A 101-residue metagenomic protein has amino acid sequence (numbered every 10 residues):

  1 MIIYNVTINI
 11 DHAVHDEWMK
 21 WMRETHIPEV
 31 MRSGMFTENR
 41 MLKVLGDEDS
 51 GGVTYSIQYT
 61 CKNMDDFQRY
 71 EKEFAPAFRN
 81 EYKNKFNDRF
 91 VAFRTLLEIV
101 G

Functional and structural regions predicted by a protein language model:
I2-N9, S56: Active-site-flanking beta-strand signature of metal-NTP-handling nucleotidyl enzymes and homologous cyclase-like
T7-I10, R23-E29, T60-D66: A generic short-segment signal for beta-strand/edge and adjacent turn/coil regions
I8-A13, G51: N-terminal short leaders/motifs
D11-A13, V44, K62-M64, I99: Short coil/turn motifs at secondary-structure junctions
V14-R40, A77-E81: Short amphipathic alpha-helical segments
E29-S56, L96-L97: Short, glycine- and small/hydrophobic-rich beta-strand elements in well-ordered beta-sheets
T37, G52, T60-L96: An amphipathic, aromatic/His-enriched active-site/gating alpha helix that lines ligand/cofactor pockets
